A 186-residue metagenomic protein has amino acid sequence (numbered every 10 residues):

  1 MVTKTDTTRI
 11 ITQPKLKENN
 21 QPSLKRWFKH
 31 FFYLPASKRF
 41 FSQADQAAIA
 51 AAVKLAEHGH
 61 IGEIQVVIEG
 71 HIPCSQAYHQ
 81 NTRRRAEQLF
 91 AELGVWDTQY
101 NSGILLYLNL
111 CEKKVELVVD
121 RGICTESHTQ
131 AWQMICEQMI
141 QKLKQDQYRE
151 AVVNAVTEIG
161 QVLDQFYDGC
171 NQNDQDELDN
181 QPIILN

Functional and structural regions predicted by a protein language model:
V2-G160, D164-N171, Q175: Divalent-cation
C170-N186: Caspase-like cysteine protease fold
